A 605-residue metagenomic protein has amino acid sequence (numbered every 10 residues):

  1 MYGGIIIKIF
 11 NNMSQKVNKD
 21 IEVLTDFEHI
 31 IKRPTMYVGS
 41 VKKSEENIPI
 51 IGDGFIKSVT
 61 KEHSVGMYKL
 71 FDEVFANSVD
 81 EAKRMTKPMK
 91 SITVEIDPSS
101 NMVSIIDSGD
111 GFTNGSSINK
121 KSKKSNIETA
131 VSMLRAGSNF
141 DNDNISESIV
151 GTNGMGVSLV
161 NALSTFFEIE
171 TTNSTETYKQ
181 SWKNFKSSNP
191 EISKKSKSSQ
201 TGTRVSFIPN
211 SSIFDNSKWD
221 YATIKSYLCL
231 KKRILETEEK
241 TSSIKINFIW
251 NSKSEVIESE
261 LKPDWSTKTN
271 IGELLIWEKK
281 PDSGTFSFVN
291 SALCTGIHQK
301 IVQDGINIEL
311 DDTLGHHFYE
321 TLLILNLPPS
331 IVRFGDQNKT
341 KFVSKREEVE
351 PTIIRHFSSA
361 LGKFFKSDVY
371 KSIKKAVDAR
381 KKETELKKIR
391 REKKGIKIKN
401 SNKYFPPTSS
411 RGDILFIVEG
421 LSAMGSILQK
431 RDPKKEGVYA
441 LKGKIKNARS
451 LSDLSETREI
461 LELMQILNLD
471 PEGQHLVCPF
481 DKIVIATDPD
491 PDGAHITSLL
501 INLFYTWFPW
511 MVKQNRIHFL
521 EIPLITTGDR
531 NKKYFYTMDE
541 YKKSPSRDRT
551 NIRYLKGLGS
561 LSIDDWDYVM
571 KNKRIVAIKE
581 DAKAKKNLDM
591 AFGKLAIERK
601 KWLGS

Functional and structural regions predicted by a protein language model:
G3-G4: Residue-identity detector for glycine
I9-S605: Conserved phosphate-chemistry cores used by DNA topoisomerases
